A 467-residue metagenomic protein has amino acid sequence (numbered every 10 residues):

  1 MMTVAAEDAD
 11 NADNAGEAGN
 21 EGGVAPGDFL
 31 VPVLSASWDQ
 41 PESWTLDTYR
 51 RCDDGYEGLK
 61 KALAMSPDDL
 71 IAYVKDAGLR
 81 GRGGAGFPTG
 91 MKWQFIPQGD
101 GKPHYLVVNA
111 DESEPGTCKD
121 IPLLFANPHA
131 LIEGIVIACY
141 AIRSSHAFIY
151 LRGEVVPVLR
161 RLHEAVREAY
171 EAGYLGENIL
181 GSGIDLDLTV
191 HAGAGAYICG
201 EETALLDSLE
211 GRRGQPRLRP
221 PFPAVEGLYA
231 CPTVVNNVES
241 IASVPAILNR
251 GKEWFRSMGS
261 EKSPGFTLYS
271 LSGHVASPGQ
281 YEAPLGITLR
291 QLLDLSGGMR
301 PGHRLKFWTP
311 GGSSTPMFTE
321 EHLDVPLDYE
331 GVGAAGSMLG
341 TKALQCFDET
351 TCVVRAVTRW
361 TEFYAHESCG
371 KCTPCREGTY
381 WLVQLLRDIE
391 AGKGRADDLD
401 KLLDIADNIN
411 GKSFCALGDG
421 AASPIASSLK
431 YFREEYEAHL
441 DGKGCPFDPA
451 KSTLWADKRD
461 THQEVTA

Functional and structural regions predicted by a protein language model:
M1-V4, E57-D76, K102-L106, A110 (+6 more regions): Ferredoxin-type iron-sulfur electron-transfer modules in oxidoreductases and energy-metabolism complexes
G19-I71: Cofactor-/ligand-binding subdomain signature composed of acidic, glycine-rich, tryptophan-containing flexible loops
Y49-Y56, V108-D120, P223-L228, S270-V275: Gly-rich Lys/Arg/Thr-decorated short loops/hinges at beta-loop-alpha junctions or inter-strand turns that position
D76-I96, G193-D207, G211, A365-E377 (+1 more regions): Conserved phosphate/anionic-ligand binding catalytic regions in large, soluble enzymes, centered on
A85-W93, T117-D120, L159-E164, C199-G211 (+8 more regions): Short acidic, glycine/serine/threonine-rich loops at helix termini
N127-A141: Histidine-anchored nucleotide/phosphate-binding helix
G134-A138, P284-G302: Short amphipathic, charge-patterned alpha-helical segments
L159-L285, G297: Hydrophobic alpha-helical positions that pack around
